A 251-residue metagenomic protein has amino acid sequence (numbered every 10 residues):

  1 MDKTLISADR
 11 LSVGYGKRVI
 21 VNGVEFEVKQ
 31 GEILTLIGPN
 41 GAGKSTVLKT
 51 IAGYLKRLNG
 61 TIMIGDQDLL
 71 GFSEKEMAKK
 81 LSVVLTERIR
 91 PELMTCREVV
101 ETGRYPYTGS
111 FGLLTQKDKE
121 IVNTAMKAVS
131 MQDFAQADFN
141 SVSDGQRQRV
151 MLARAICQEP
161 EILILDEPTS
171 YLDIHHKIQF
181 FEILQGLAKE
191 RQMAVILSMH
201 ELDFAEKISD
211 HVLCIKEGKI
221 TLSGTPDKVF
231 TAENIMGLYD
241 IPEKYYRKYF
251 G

Functional and structural regions predicted by a protein language model:
I37-P39: The feature captures the beta-strand-to-loop junction immediately N-terminal to the Walker
A52: Helix-to-loop junction immediately C-terminal to a conserved catalytic motif
G60-D68: Conserved ABC transporter NBD signature motif
L113, D138-V142, Q146: Conserved ABC ATPase signature
E159: Conserved catalytic motifs of ABC-family nucleotide-binding domains
L163-D166: Catalytic Walker B motif of ABC-type/P-loop ATPase nucleotide-binding domains
M199-H200: H-loop/switch region of ABC-family ATPase nucleotide-binding domains
